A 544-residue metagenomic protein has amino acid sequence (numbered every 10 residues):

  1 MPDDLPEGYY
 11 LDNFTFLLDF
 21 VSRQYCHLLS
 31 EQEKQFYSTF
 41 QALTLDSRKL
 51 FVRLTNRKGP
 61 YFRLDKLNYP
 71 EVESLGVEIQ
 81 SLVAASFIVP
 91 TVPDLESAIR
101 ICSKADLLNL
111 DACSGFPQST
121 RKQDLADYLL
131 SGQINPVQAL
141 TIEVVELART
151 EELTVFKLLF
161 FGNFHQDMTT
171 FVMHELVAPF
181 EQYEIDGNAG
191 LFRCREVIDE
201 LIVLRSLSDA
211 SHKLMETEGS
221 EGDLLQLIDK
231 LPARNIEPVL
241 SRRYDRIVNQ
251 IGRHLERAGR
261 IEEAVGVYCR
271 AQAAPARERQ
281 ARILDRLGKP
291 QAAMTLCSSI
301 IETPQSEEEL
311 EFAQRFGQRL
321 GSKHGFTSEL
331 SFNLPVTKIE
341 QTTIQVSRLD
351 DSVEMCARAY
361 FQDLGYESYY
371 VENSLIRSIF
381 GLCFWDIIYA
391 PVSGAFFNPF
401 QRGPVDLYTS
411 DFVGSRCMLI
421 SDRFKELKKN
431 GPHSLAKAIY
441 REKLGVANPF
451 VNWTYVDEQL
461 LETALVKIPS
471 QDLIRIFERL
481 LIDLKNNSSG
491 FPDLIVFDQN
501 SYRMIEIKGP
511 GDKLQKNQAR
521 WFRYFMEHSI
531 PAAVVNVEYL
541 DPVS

Functional and structural regions predicted by a protein language model:
M1-K49, R53-L255, V265, F316 (+4 more regions): N-terminal alpha-helical interaction modules that lie
N56, A273, R286, Q499 (+2 more regions): An acidic- and aromatic-residue-enriched active-site/binding cleft used to recognize and process polar
K58-Y61, S488, Q499-S501, E506-N517: Short beta-strand-loop-alpha-helix junction that forms the active-site gateway of nucleic-acid-processing nucleases
E237-F326: Alpha-helical protein-protein interaction scaffolds
V456-I476, D493-G511, F525: Conserved catalytic cores of phosphodiester-cleaving nucleases, focusing on short active-site segments
F477-L481: Short, basic/aromatic recognition patches
F497-Y502, H528-S544: Nucleic-acid nuclease catalytic cores
G509-P531: Mg2+/Mn2+-dependent nuclease catalytic core
